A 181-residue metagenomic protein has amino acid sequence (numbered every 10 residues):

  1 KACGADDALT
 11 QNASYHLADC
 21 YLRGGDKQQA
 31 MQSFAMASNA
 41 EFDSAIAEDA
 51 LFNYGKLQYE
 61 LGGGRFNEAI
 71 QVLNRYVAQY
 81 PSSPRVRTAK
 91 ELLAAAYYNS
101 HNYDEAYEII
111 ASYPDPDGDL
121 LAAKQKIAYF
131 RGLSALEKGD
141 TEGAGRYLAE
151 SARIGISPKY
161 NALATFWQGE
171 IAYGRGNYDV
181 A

Functional and structural regions predicted by a protein language model:
K1-A181: Acidic, polar-rich low-complexity tracts and alpha-helical solenoid repeat scaffolds
